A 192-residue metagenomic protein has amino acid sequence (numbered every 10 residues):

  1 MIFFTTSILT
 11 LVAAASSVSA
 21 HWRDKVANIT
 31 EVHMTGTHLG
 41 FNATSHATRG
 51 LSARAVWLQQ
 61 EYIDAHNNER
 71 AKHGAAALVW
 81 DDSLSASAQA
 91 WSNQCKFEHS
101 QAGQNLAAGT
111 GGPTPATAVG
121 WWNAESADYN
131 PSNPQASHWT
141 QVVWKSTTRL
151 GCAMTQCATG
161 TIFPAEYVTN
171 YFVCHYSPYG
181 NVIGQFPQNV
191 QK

Functional and structural regions predicted by a protein language model:
M1-T35: Fungal secretory targeting signals
A14, V56, G180-V182: Non-catalytic accessory regions used for complex assembly or targeting
W22-R54: N-terminal, immediately post-signal peptide pro-regions of secreted/luminal proteins
A55-G103: Short, well-ordered surface patches within globular domains
W57, A108-G112, N133: Conserved, non-catalytic sequence blocks in retroelement Pol enzymes and Pol-derived host proteins
L78, L106, V142: Short clusters of hydrophobic/aromatic residues that line enzyme substrate/ligand-binding pockets
Q94, S100-Q101, G109-G112, W139 (+1 more regions): All-alpha RGS (Regulator of G-protein Signaling) helical domain and cognate RGS-like helical scaffolds
V119-K192: Disulfide-stabilized extracellular recognition modules
